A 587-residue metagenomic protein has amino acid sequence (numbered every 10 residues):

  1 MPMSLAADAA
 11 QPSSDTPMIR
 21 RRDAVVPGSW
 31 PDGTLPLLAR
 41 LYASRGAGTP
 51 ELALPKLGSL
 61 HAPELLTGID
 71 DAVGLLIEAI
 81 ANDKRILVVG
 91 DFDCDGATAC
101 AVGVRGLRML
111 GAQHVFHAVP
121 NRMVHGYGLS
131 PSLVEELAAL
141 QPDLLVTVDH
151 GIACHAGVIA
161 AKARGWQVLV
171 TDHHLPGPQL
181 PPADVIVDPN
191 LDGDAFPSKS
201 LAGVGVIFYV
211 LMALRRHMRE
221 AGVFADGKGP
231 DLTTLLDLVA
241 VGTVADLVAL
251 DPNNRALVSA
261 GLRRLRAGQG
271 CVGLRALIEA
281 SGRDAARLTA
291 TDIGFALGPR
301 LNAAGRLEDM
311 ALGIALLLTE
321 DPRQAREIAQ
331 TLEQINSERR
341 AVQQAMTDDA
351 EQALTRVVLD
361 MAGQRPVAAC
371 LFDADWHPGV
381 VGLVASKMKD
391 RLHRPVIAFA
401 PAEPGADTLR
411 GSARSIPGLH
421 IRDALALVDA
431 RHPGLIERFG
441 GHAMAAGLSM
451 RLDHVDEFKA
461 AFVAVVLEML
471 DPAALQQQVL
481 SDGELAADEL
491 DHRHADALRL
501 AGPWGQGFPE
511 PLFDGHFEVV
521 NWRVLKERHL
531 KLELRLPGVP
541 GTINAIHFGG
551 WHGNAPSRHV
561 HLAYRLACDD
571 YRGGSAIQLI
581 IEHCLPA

Functional and structural regions predicted by a protein language model:
M1-G28: N-terminal amphipathic/basic leader segments beginning at the initiator methionine
R22-Q141, R164, P182, R216-D453: Hydrophobic helix-and-loop "lid/oligomerization" segment in the mid-to-C-terminal part of catalytic domains
Y42, V146, N302, L498 (+1 more regions): A residue-level signal for conserved active-site and pocket-lining positions in enzyme catalytic cores
G74, E78-N82, P322-L371, G405-D407 (+2 more regions): Mid-to-C-terminal polyanion-binding domains and interfaces
G90, V148, V170, P189 (+5 more regions): Flexible glycine-/small-residue-rich
E135-V204, F208-A225: Active-site cavity-forming subdomains of large catalytic enzyme subunits
A156-A160, A369, V384-K387, R493 (+1 more regions): A short acidic, amphipathic alpha-helical/loop segment
H173-H174, H377, H442, H529: Histidine-centered active-site/metal-ligand motif
